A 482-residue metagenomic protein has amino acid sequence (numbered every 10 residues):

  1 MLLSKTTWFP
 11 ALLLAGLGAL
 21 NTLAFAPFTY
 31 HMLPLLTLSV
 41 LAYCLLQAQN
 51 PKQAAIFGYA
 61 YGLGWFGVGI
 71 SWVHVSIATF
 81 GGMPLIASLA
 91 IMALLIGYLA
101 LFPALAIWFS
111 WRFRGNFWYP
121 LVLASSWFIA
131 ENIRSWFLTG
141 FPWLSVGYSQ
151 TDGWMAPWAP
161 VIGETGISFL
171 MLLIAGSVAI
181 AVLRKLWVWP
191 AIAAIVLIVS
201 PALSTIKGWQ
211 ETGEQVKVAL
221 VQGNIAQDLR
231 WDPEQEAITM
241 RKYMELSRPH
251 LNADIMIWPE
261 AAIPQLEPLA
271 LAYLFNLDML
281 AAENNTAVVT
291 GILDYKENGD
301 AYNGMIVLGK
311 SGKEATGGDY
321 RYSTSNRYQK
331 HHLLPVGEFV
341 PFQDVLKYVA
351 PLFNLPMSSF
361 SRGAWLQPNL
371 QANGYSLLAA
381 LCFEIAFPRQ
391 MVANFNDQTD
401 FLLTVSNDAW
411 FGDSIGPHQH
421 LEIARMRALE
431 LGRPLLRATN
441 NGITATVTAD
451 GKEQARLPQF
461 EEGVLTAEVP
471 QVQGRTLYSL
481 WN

Functional and structural regions predicted by a protein language model:
M1-K207, R248, D413, R427 (+3 more regions): Membrane-embedded alpha-helical bundles of multi-pass enzymes that act on lipidic or dolichyl-linked glycan substrates
I206-W481: Soluble catalytic domains of enzymes that build or remodel membrane lipids, polysaccharides, and related
